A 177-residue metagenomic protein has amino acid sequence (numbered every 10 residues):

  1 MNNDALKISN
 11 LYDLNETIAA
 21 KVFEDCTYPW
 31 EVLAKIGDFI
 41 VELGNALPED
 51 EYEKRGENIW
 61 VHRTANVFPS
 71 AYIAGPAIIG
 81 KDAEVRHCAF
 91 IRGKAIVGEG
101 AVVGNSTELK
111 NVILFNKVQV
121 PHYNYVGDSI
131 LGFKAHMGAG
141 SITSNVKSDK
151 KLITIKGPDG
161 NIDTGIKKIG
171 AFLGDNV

Functional and structural regions predicted by a protein language model:
M1-N58, R63: Terminal amphipathic alpha-helical/low-complexity segments used for targeting or macromolecular assembly
G44, A71-I79, E84-G174: Flexible, glycine/small-residue-enriched loop-and-beta-strand segment within the central core of proteins
